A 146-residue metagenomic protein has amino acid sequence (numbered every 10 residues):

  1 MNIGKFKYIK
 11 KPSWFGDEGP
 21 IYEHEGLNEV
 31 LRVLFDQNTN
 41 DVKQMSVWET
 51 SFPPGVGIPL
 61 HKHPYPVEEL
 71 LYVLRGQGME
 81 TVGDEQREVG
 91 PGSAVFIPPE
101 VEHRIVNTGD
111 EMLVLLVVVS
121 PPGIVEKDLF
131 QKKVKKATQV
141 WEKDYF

Functional and structural regions predicted by a protein language model:
M1-Q44, F130-F146: A short, N-terminal "cap"/entry segment at the start of jelly-roll beta-barrel domains of the cupin/DSBH fold
L31-D36, W48-P64: Conserved short histidine dyad/triad with adjacent acidic residue
S46-T50, F96, E111-E126: A short hydrophobic beta-strand segment most commonly corresponding to one strand of the jelly-roll/cupin
E49-P53, H63-V82, V118-S120: Short, conserved beta-strand element in jelly-roll/cupin
L60, E80-T81, I97, H103-D110 (+1 more regions): Short beta-strand His + acidic residue motifs that chelate non-heme Fe in jelly-roll/DSBH and cupin folds
P66, E85, V101-E102, E111 (+1 more regions): A generic "binding-loop/recognition-motif" signal
D84-P99: Short acidic-glycine-tyrosine-enriched beta hairpin
